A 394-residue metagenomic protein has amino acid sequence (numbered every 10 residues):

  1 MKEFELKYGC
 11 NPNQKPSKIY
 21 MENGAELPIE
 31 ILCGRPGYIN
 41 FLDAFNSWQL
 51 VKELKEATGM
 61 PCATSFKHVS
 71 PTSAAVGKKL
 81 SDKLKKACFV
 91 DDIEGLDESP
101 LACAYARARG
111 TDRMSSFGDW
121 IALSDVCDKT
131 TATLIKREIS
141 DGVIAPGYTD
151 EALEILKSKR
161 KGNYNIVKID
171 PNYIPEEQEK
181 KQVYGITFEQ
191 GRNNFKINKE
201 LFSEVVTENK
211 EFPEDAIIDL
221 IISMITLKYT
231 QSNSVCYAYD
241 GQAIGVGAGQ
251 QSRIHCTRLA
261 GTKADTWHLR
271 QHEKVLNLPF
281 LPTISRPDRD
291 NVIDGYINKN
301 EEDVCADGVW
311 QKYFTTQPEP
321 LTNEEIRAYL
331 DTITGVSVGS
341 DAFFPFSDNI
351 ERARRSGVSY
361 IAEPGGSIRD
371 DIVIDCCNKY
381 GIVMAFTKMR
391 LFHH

Functional and structural regions predicted by a protein language model:
M1-L201, A216-S234: Active-site loops and adjacent core secondary-structure elements that bind or stabilize anionic groups
N23-R35, T111-F117, G191-K210, P287-V309 (+2 more regions): Gly-rich Lys/Arg/Thr-decorated short loops/hinges at beta-loop-alpha junctions or inter-strand turns that position
E53, Y229, T266-R270, R355: Conserved helix-loop functional segments at active or binding sites
A57-S65, I166-I169, S232-Y239, L269-F280 (+1 more regions): Flexible, glycine/charged-enriched surface loops at secondary-structure junctions
P61-C62, K67-A75, S234, Y239 (+3 more regions): Glycine-rich phosphate/pyrophosphate-binding loops and their adjacent beta-strand/loop elements at enzyme active sites
S70, C127, Y239-Q242, Q250 (+2 more regions): Active-site-proximal loop/turn and secondary-structure-junction residues that shape catalytic pockets, frequently
T72-R113, I244-F346: Glycine- and Gly-Pro-enriched alpha-helical subdomains that act as flexible, kink-prone "lid/hinge" or packing modules
D119, L123-S124, R137-V167, N172-I174 (+5 more regions): C-terminal binding/interaction regions
